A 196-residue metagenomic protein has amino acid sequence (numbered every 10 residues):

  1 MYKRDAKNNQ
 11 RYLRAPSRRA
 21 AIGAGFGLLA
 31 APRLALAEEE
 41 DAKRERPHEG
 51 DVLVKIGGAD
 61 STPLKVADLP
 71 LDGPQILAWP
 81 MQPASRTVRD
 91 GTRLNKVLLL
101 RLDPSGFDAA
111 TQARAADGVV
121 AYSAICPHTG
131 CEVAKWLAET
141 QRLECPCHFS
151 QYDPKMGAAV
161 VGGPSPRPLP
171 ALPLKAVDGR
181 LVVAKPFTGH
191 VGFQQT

Functional and structural regions predicted by a protein language model:
M1-P16: N-terminal secretory signal peptides
R18-I22: Polytopic alpha-helical membrane proteins, predominantly small-molecule transporters/carriers
E38-I125, T129-K135, A176-T196: N-terminal pre-ligand scaffold of iron-sulfur
G118-A121, E139-T140, L169: Flanking scaffold residues of small Cys/His-coordinated metal-binding clusters
P127-A134, A138-R167: Acidic, glycine-rich flexible loop segments
Y152-F193: Short Fe-S-cluster ligation motifs
